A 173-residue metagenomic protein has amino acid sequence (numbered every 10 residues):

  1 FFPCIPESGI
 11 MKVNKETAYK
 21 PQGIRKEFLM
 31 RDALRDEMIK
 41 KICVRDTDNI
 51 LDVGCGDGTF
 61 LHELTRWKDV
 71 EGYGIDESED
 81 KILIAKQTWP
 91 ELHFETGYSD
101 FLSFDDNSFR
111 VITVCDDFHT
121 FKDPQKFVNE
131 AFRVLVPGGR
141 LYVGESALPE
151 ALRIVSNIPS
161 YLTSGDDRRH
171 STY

Functional and structural regions predicted by a protein language model:
P6-R45, T59-E63, K81-I84, T88: Conserved class I S-adenosyl-L-methionine
T47-G56: Conserved class I S-adenosyl-L-methionine
D57-F101: Class I SAM-dependent methyltransferase SAM/SAH-binding core
T113: A conserved beta-strand element that flanks and buttresses the S-adenosyl-L-methionine
D116-D117: Short catalytic micro-motifs in class I SAM-dependent methyltransferases
Q125-P137: A short glycine-rich, Lys/Arg-flanked "PGG" loop and its adjoining helix->strand segment in the class I
Y142-D167: Conserved class I S-adenosyl-L-methionine
R169-Y173: Short alpha-helix
